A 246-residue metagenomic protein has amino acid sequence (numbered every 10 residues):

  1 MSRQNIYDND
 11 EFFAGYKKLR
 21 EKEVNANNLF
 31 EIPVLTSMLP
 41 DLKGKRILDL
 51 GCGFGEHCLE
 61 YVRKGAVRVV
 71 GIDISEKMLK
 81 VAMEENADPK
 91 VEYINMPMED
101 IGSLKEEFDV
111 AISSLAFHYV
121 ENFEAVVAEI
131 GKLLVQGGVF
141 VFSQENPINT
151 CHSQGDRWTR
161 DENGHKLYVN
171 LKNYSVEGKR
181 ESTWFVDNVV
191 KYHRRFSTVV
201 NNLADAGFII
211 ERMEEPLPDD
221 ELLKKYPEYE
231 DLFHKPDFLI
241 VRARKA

Functional and structural regions predicted by a protein language model:
M1-L42, E56-E60, M78-V81: Conserved class I S-adenosyl-L-methionine
L48-L50, F54-D100: Class I SAM-dependent methyltransferase SAM/SAH-binding core
G102-A111: A short acidic, Gly/Pro-enriched loop at the edge of an enzyme's catalytic core that lines a small-molecule cofactor
L115-H118: Short catalytic micro-motifs in class I SAM-dependent methyltransferases
E124-V139: A short glycine-rich, Lys/Arg-flanked "PGG" loop and its adjoining helix->strand segment in the class I
F140-E177: Conserved class I S-adenosyl-L-methionine
Q144, I148-S153, T183-S197: Acceptor-substrate binding/catalytic loop of class I
K179, V190-E214: Short alpha-helix
